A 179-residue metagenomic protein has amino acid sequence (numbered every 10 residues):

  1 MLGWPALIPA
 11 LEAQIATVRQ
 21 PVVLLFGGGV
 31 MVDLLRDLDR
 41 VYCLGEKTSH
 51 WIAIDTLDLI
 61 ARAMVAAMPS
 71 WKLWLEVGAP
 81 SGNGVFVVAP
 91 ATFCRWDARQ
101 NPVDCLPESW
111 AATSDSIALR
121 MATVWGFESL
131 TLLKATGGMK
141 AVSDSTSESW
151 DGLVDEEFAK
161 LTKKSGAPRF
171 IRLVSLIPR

Functional and structural regions predicted by a protein language model:
M1-P178: Nucleotide/pyrophosphate-binding catalytic subdomain
